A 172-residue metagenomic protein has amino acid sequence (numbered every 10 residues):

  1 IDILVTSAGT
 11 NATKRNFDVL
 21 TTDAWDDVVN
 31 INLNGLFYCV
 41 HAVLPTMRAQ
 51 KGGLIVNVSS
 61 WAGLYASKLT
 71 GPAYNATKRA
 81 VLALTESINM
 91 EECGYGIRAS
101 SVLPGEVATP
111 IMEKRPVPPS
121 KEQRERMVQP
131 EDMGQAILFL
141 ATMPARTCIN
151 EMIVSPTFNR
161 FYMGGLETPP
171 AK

Functional and structural regions predicted by a protein language model:
A8-T13: Conserved NAD(P)H cofactor-binding loop of Rossmann-fold oxidoreductase domains
R15-F17, A24-D26: Substrate-binding pocket helix/loop in short-chain dehydrogenase/reductase
L20, A66-N75, S87: Active-site loop-to-helix junction immediately N-terminal to the catalytic Tyr of the SDR YXXXK motif in Rossmann-fold
V40, T77: Active-site helix of classical SDR
S60: Residue(s) in the substrate-gating loop at a strand-loop-helix junction that position the organic substrate next
Y65, S87-I97: Active-site-adjacent segment of SDR/Rossmann-fold oxidoreductases
G94, S101-V102, K121-M163, E167: C-terminal helical subdomain
